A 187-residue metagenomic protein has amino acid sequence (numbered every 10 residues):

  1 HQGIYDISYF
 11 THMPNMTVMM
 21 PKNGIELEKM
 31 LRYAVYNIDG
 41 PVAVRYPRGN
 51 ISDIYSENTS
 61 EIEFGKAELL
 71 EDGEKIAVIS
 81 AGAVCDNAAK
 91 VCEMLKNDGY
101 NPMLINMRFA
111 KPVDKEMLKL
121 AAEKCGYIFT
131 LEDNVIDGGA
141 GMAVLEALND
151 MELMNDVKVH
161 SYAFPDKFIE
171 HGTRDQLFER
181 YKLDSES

Functional and structural regions predicted by a protein language model:
H1-Q2, Y36-S187: Thiamine diphosphate
H1-Y36: Conserved thiamine diphosphate
